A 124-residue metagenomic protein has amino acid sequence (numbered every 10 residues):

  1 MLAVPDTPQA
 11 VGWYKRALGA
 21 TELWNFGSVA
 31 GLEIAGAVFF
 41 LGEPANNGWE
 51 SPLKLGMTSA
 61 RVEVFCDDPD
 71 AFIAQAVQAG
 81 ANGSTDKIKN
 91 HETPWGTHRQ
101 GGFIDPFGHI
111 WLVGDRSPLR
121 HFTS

Functional and structural regions predicted by a protein language model:
M1, V11-I104, V113-S124: Vicinal oxygen chelate
L2-D6: Short, surface-exposed ligand-recognition loops at beta-strand->loop->(often short) alpha-helix junctions that present
F107: Adenine-nucleotide cofactor-binding loop residues
